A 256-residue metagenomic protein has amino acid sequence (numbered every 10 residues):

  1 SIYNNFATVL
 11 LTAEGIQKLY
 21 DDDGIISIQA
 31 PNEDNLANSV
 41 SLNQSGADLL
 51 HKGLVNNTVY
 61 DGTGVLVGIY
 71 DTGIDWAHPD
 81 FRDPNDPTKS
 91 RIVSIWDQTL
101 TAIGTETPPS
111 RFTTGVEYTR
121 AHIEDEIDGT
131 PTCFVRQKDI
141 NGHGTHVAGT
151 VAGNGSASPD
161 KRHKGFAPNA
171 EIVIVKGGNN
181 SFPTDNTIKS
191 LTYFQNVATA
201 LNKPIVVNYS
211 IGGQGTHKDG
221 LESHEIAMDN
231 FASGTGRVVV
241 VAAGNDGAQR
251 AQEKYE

Functional and structural regions predicted by a protein language model:
S1-L66, D75-T88: Autoinhibitory propeptides
A13-I16, A148, I188-L191, E225 (+1 more regions): Extracytoplasmic/secreted envelope proteins and their assembly/folding machinery, especially bacterial periplasmic
P31, G178, S210: Conserved residues at the C-terminal ends of beta-strands
D34-N38, L100, G247-Q249: Short gly/pro/ser/thr-enriched loop/turn and capping motifs at secondary-structure boundaries
L42-Q44, G213-E256: Substrate-binding/specificity loop regions of serine endopeptidase catalytic domains, predominantly subtilases
L54-N186, L201-V206, G220, G234-V238 (+1 more regions): Subtilisin-like serine protease catalytic core
F194-D219, A242-A243: Short acidic, glycine-rich surface-loop motifs adjacent to enzyme active sites
